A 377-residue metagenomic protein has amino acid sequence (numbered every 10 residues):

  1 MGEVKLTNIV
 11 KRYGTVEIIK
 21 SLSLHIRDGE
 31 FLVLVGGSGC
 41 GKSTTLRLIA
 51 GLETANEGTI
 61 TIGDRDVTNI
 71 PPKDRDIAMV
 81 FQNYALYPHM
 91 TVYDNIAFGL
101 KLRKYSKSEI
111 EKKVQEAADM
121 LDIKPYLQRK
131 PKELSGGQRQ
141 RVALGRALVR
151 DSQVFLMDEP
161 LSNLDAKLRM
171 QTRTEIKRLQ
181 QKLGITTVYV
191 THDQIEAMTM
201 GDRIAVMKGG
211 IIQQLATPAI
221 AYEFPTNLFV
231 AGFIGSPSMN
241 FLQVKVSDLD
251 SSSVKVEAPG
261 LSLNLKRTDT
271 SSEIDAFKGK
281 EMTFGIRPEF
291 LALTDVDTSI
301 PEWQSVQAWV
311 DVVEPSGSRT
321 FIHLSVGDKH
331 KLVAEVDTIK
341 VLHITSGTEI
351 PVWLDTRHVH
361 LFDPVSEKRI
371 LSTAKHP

Functional and structural regions predicted by a protein language model:
K5, H25, T61, P351-W353: ABC ATPase nucleotide-binding domain
F31, P72-F233: ABC ATPase nucleotide-binding domains
V35-G37: The feature captures the beta-strand-to-loop junction immediately N-terminal to the Walker
A50: Helix-to-loop junction immediately C-terminal to a conserved catalytic motif
N56-T59, E109, G209, V359: Conserved coupling/switch loops of ABC nucleotide-binding domains, chiefly the family-specific signature
G58-D66: Conserved ABC transporter NBD signature motif
D248-P377: Non-catalytic connector elements of ABC transporters
